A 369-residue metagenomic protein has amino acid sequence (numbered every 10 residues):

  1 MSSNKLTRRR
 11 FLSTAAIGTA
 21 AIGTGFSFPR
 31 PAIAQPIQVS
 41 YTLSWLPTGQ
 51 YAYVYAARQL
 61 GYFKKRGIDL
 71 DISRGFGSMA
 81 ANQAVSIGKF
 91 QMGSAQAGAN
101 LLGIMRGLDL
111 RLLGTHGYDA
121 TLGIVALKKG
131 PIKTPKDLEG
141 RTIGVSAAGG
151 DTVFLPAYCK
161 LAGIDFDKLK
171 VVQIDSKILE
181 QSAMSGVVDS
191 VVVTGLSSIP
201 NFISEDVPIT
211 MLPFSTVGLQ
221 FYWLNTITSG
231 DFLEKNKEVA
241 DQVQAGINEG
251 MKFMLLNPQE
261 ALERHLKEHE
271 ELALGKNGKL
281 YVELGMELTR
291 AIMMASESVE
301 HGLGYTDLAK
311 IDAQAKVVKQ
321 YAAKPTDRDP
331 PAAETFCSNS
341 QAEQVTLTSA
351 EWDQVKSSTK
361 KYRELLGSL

Functional and structural regions predicted by a protein language model:
S2-T19: N-terminal secretory signal peptides and thylakoid transit peptides that target proteins across membranes
I17, S215-Y222, L284-L288: A glycine-rich, aromatic-flanked flexible loop/lid motif
F28-A34: Sec/Tat signal peptide C-region and signal peptidase I cleavage site
A34-S185, D189-L196, L212-F214, L219-Q220 (+1 more regions): Short, glycine-/small- and polar/acidic-enriched structural segments that line small-molecule recognition paths
G123-V125, N225-T228, F232-L233: Short glycine- and hydrophobic/aromatic-rich loop-to-beta-strand nucleating segment in the catalytic cores
P200: Phosphate/pyrophosphate-binding betaalpha-module
N236-P325: Secondary-structure end/capping motifs
D312-L369: Conserved C-terminal helix/tail region of periplasmic/extracytoplasmic solute-binding proteins
